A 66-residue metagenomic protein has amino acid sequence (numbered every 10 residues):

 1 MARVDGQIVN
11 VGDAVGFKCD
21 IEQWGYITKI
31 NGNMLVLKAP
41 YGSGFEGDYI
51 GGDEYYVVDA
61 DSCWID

Functional and structural regions predicted by a protein language model:
M1-V11: Mixed-charge, Lys/Arg-rich low-complexity intrinsically disordered regions
R3, I21-E22: Residues that act as N-cap/strand-start positions at coil-to-secondary-structure junctions
D20, P40: Histidine- and/or cysteine-centered catalytic micro-motif in compact active-site loops
E22-G32: Short beta-strand-centered aromatic/proline hotspots
L35-A39: SH3/SH3-like beta-barrel fold
Y41-D66: Intrinsically disordered, low-complexity, charged/polar segments
